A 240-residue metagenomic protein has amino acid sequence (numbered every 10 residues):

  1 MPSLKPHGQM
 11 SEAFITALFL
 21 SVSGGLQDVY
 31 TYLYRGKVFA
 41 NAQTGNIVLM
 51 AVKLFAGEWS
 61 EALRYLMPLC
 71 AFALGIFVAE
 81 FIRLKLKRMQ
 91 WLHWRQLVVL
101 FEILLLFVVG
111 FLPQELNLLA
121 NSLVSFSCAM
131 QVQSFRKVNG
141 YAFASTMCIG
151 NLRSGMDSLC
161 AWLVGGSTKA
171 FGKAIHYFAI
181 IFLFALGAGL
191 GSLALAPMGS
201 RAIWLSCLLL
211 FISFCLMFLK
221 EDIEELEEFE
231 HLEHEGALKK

Functional and structural regions predicted by a protein language model:
M1-A13: Short, Lys/Arg-rich, polar N-terminal cytosolic tail immediately upstream of the first transmembrane signal-anchor
S11-S60, F135-I175: Small-residue-rich hydrophobic segments that form or flank transmembrane alpha-helices in multi-pass membrane proteins
T16-G24, M67, A71-G75, A79 (+7 more regions): Alpha-helical transmembrane segments in multi-pass membrane proteins
F77-W91, L190, L195: Helix-to-loop junctions at the C-terminal end of transmembrane segments in multipass secondary transporters
Q90-L100, N121-L123, A144-C148: Cytoplasmic-side transmembrane-helix entry/capping segments in multi-pass membrane proteins
L97-L104, R201-F218: Symmetry-related core transmembrane helices of the 12-TM Major Facilitator Superfamily/SLC fold
I103-L116, M217-E221: C-terminal ends and interior cores of transmembrane alpha-helices in multi-pass membrane transporters/permeases
L159-L205: C-terminal transmembrane helix-loop-helix hairpin of multi-pass membrane proteins
